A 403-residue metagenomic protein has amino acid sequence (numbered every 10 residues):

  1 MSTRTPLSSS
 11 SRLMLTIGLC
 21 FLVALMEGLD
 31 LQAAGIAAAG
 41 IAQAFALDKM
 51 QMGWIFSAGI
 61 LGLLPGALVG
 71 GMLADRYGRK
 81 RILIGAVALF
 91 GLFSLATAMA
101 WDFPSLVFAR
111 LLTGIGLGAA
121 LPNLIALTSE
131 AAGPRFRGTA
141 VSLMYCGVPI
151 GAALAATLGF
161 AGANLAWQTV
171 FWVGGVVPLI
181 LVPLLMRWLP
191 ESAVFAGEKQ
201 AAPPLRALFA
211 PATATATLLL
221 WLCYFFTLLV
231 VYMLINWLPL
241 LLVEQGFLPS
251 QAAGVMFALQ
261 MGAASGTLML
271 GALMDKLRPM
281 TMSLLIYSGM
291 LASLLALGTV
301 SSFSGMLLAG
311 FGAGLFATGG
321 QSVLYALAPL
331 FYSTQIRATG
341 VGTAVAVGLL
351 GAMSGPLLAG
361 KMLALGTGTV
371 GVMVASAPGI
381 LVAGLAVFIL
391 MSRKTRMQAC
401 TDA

Functional and structural regions predicted by a protein language model:
G35, A212-T267: Extracytoplasmic gate region of multi-pass secondary transporters
I41-A42, L73-A74, L158-N164, L242-V243 (+2 more regions): Interfacial helix-cap and linker-helix signal at transmembrane-aqueous boundaries of multi-pass secondary transporters
A46, G78, M99-S105, R278 (+1 more regions): Helix-breaking motifs and short loop linkers at transmembrane-helix boundaries and internal kinks in secondary membrane
P65-F103: Conserved MFS/SLC helix-loop-helix module at the cytosolic interface between two early adjacent transmembrane helices
A67-G78, T267-R278, L363: Helix-to-loop junctions at the C-terminal end of transmembrane segments in multipass secondary transporters
A109-C146: Cytoplasmic helix-loop-helix junction between adjacent transmembrane helices in 12-TM secondary transporters
M144-R187: Helix-loop-helix hairpin linking two adjacent transmembrane segments in secondary transporters
V176-F195, A383-M391: C-terminal membrane-cytosol helix-exit motif in multi-pass small-molecule transporters
